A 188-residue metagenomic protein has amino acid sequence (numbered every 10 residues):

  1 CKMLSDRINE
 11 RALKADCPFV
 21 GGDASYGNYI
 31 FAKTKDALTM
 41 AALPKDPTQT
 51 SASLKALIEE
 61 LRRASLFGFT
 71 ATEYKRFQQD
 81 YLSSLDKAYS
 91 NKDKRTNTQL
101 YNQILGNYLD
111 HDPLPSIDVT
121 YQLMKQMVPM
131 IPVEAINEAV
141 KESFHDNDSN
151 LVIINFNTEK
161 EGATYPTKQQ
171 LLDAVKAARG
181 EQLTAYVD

Functional and structural regions predicted by a protein language model:
C1, N9, L13, K75-Q79 (+2 more regions): Proteolytic maturation boundary segments
R7, R11, Y29-S90, D110-P113 (+1 more regions): M16/insulysin-pitrilysin zinc metalloprotease superfamily fold
E10-A24: Conserved alpha/beta core surface patches that mediate binding of polyanionic ligands
F19-G21, K35-T39, D148-L151: Active-site lining segments that contact anionic ligands and/or coordinate catalytic metals
D23-N28, I136-N137: Glycine-rich, charged/polar anion/phosphate-binding loops that engage phosphate groups from diverse ligands
A24, A41-P44, V140, N155-N157: Active-site proximal loops enriched in glycine and acidic residues that flank catalytic Cys/His/Asp and coordinate
K92-R95: Active-site-proximal, well-structured secondary-structure segments within enzyme catalytic domains
N97-N102: Hydrophobic, mid-to-C-terminal alpha-helical segments
